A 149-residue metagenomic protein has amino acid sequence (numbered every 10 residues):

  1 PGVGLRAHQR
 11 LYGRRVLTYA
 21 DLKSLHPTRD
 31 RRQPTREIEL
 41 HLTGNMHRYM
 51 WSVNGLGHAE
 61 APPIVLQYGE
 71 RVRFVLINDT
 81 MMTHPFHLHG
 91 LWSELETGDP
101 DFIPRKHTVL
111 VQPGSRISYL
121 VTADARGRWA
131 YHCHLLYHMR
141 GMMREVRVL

Functional and structural regions predicted by a protein language model:
P1-L149: Copper-binding active sites and cupredoxin-like electron-transfer domains, recognizing His/Cys-rich ligand loops
